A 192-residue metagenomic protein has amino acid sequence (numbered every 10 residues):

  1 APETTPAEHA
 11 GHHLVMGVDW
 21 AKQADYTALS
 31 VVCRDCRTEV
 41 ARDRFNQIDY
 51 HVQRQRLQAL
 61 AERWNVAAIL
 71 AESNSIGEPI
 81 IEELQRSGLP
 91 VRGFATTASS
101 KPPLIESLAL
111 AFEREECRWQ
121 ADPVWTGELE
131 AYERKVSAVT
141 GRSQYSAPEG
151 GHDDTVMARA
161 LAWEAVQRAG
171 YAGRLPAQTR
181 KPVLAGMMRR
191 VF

Functional and structural regions predicted by a protein language model:
A1-A98, P102-E106, L110, E116-F192: RNase H-like, metal-dependent nuclease domains and their acidic two-metal-ion catalytic environment used
